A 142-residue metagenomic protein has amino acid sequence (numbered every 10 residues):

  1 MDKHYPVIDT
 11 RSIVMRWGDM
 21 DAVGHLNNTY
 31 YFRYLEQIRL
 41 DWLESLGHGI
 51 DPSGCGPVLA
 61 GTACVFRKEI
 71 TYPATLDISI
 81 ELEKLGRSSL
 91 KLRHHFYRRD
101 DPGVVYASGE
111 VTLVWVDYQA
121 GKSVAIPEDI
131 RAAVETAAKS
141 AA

Functional and structural regions predicted by a protein language model:
M1-D41: Catalytic strand-loop segment that frames the active site of acyl-thioester-processing enzymes
D2-V7, R11, I70-Y72, E83-A142: HotDog/MaoC-like acyl-thioester-processing domains
S12-R16, V65, T112: Generic structural detector for well-ordered beta-strands
G24, I80, G121: Hydrophobic pocket/interface hotspot
N27, L46-G47, A138: Short, flexible helix/strand-to-coil boundary loops that buttress conserved ligand/catalytic motifs in alpha/beta
W42-K91, V104-Y106: Hydrophobic beta-strand-centered segment that forms part of the acyl-chain substrate-binding groove
